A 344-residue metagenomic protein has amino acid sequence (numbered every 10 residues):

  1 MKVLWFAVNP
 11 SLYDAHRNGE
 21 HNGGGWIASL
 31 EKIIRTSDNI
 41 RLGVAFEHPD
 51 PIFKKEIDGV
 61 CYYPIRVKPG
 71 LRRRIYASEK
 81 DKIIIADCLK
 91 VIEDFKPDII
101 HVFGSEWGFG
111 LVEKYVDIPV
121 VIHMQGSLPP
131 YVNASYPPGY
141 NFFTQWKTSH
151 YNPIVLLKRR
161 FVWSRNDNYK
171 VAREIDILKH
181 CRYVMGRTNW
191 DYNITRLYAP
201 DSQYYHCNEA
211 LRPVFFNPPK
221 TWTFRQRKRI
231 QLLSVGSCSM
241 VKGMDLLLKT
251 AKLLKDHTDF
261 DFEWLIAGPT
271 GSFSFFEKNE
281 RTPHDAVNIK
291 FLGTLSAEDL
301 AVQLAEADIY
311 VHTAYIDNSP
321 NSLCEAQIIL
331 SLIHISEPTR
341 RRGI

Functional and structural regions predicted by a protein language model:
M1-P51, K252: N-terminal subdomain of nucleotide-sugar transferases
L4, F215, T223-K242, L248-A251: Conserved donor-binding/catalytic core segment of Leloir-type glycosyltransferases
S29, L128, Q145-V184, N193 (+1 more regions): Membrane-proximal helix-turn-helix segments that form the acceptor-binding/catalytic region of lipid-linked
I92, T294-L295, V302-A307: Short alpha-helical donor nucleotide-sugar binding micro-motif in glycosyltransferases
R196, A210-R229, V302: Acidic anion/phosphate-binding donor-loop and adjacent secondary structure in glycosyltransferase catalytic cores
G268, F276-E298: Nucleotide-activated donor-binding/catalytic signature segment of Leloir-type glycosyltransferases, i.e., the conserved
Y315: Aromatic "clamp/platform" in nucleotide-sugar-dependent glycosyltransferases that forms part of the donor/acceptor
I333-I344: Single conserved hydrophobic/aromatic residue that forms the stacking wall/gate of nucleotide- or nucleobase-binding
